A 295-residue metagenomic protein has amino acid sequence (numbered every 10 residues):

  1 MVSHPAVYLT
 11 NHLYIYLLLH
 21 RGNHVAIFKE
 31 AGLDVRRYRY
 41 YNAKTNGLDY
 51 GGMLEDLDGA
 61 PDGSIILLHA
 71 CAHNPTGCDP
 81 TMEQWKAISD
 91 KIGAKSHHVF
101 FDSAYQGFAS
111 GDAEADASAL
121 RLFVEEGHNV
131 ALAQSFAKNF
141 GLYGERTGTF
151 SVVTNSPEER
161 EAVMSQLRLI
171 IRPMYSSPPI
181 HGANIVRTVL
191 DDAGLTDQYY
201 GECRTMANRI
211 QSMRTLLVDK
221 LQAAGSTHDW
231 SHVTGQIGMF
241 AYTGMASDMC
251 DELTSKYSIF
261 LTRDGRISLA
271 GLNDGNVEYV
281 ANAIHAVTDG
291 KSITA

Functional and structural regions predicted by a protein language model:
M1-Y14: Conserved beta-loop-alpha segment that forms the PLP phosphate-binding cup at the N-terminus of a helix
Y16-L33: Substrate-binding/gating loop at the entrance of the active-site cleft, primarily in PLP-dependent aminotransferase-like
V35, V99, V130, F260-L261: Hydrophobic beta-strand scaffold residues
Y41-F108: Active-site phosphate-binding strand-loop segment of PLP-dependent enzymes
P80-L142: Acidic, glycine-rich loop-and-beta core segments that form the ion-binding/anion-interacting portion of active sites
E125-Y200: Conserved core segment of the aminotransferase class I/II
E158, M245-A295: PLP-dependent enzyme catalytic core of the Aspartate aminotransferase-like
Y199-K256: Conserved PLP-binding catalytic core of the aspartate aminotransferase-like
